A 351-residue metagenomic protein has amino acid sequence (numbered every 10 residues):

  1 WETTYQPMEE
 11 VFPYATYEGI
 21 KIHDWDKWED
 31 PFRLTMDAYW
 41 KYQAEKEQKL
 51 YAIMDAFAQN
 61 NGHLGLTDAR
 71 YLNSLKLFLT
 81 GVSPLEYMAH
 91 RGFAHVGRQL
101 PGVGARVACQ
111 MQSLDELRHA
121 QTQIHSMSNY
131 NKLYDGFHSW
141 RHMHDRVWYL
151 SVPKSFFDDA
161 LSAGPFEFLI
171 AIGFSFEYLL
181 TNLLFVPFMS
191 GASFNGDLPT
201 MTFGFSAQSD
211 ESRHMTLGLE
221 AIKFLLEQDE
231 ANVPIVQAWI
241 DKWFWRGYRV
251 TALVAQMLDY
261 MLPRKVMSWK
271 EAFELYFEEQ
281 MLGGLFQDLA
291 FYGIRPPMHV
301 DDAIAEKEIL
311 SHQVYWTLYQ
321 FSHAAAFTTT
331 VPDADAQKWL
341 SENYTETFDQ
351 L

Functional and structural regions predicted by a protein language model:
W1-I22, N232-L351: Extended, helix-rich structural scaffolds rather than catalytic motifs
E2-T3, D68-L100, S162-G191: Alpha-helical bundle segments that constitute or directly flank the non-heme di-iron/ferroxidase center
T3-M54, L117-W140, L219-A221: Conserved alpha-helical segments that form or flank metal/cofactor-binding pockets of metalloenzymes
D30-F32, S74-F78, P101-L117, D197-E211 (+1 more regions): Alpha-helical scaffold segments that form or flank carboxylate-/histidine-based iron centers
F57-F78, S139-S175, S193-F194, W243-R264: Acidic/His metal-coordination segments adjacent to aromatic residues that form catalytic metal sites in metalloenzymes
R70-S151: Long, hydrophobic, well-ordered secondary-structure blocks that form the structural core and pocket-lining surfaces
H95-V107, N129-Y134, S162-A163, V186-S206 (+3 more regions): Inter-helical turn/loop segments and adjacent helix faces that build the functional surface of alpha-helical bundle
M111-N129, L179, S206-F224, K242-R249: Alpha-helical scaffold segments in carbohydrate-active enzymes
